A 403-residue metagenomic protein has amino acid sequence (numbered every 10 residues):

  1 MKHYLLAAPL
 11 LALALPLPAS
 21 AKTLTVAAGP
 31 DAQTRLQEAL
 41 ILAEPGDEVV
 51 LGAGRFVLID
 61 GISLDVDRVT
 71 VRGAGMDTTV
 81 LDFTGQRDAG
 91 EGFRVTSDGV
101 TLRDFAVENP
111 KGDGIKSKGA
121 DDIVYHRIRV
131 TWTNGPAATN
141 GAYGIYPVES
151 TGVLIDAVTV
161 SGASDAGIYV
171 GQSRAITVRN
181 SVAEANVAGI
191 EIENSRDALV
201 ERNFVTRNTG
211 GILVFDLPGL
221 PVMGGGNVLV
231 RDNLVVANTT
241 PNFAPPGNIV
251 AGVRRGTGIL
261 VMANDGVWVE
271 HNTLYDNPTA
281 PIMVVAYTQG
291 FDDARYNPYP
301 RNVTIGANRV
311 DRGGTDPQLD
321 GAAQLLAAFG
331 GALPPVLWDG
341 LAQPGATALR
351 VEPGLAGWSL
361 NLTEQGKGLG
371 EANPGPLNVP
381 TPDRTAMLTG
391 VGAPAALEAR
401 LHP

Functional and structural regions predicted by a protein language model:
A7-P16: Bacterial N-terminal signal peptides
L17-A21: Sec/Tat signal peptide C-region and signal peptidase I cleavage site
K22, D47, G54, D60 (+17 more regions): The right-handed parallel beta-helix/beta-solenoid scaffold, focusing on the short coil/turn and N-cap positions
K22-T34, E48, R68-G112: Right-handed parallel beta-helix/beta-spiral solenoid domain characteristic of secreted/periplasmic
Q33-Q37, I59, F83-F93, N109-K116 (+7 more regions): Extracellular beta-strand/beta-solenoid scaffold signature
L36-L42, V57-V66, V71, K116-G119 (+2 more regions): Short, T/G/N/S-enriched strand-turn elements that build extracellular solenoid repeat scaffolds
A74-D77, D98-N109, D121-N134, T151-S164 (+5 more regions): Right-handed parallel beta-helix
R295-P403: Acidic, glycine- and Ser/Thr-rich low-complexity intrinsically disordered tracts in extracellular/secreted proteins
